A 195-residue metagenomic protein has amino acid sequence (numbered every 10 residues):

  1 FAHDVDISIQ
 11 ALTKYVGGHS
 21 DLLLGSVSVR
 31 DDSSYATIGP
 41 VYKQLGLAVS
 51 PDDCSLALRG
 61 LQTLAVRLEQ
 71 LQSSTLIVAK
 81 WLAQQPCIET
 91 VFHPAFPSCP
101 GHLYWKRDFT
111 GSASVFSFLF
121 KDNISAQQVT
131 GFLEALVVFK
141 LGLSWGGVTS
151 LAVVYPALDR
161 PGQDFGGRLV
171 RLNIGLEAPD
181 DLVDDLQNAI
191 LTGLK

Functional and structural regions predicted by a protein language model:
F1-Q84, F92: Conserved PLP-enzyme active-site core in the AAT-like
D6-I7, S26, S55, S114-V115 (+2 more regions): Structural motif
I38, Q128-F132, L182-L186: Hydrophobic side chains in well-ordered alpha-helices
L45-G46, E134-S144, A189-K195: A common structural junction motif
A57-V66, A113-D122, V170-G175: Short, well-ordered beta-strand elements within core beta-sheets of diverse protein domains
R67, I124, S150-K195: PLP-dependent enzyme catalytic core of the Aspartate aminotransferase-like
L76-V137, L141-G146, P156-D164: Conserved small-domain helix->loop->beta segment predominantly found in fold-type I
